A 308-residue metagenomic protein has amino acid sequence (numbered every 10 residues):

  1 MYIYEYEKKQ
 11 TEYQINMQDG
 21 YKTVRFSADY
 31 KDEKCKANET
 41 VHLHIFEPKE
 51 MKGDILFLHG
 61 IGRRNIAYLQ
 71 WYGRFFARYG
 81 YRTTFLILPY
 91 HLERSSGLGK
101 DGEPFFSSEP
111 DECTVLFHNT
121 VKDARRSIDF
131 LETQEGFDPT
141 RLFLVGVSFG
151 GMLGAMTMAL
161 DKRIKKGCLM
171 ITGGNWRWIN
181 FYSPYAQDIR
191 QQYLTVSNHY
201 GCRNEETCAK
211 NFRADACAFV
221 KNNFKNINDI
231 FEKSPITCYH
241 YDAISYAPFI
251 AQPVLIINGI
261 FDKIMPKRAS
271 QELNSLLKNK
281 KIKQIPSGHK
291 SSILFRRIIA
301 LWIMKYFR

Functional and structural regions predicted by a protein language model:
I3-E50: N-terminal cap/lid segment of alpha/beta-hydrolase-fold proteins
H42-L43, K52-G60: Short beta-strand element of the alpha/beta-hydrolase
Q70-N119: Cap/lid segment of the alpha/beta-hydrolase catalytic domain
P104-K122, R126-V145: Gly/Ser-rich "nucleophile elbow"/oxyanion-hole loop immediately N-terminal to the catalytic nucleophile in hydrolases
M156-D229: Hydrolase active-site cap/lid region
I250, I256-N258, D262: Short beta-strand/loop motif that positions the catalytic acidic residue of the alpha/beta-hydrolase fold
K263-A269: Conserved alpha/beta-hydrolase "acid-adjacent" motif
S287-A300: Catalytic histidine-centered segment of alpha/beta-hydrolase-like enzymes
